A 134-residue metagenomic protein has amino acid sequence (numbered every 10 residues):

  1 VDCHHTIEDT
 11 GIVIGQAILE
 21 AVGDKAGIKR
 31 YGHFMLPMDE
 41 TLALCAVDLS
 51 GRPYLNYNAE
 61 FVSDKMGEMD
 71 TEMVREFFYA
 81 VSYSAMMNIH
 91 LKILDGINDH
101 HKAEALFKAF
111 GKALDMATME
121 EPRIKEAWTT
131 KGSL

Functional and structural regions predicted by a protein language model:
V1-L134: Structural preference for solvent-exposed beta-strand-turn elements and adjacent flexible terminal/loop segments within
